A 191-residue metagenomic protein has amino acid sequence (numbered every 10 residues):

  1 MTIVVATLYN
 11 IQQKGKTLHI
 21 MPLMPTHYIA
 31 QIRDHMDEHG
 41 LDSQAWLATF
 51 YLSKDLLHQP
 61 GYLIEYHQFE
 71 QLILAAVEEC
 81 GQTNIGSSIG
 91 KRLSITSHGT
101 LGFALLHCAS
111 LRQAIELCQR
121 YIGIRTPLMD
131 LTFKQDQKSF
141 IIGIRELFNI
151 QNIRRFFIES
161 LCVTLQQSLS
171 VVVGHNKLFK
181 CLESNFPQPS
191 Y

Functional and structural regions predicted by a protein language model:
T2-I142, F157: N-terminal low-complexity or simple alpha-helical regulatory segments that function as activation/interaction modules
L111-Y191: Alpha-helical bundle regulatory/interaction domains
